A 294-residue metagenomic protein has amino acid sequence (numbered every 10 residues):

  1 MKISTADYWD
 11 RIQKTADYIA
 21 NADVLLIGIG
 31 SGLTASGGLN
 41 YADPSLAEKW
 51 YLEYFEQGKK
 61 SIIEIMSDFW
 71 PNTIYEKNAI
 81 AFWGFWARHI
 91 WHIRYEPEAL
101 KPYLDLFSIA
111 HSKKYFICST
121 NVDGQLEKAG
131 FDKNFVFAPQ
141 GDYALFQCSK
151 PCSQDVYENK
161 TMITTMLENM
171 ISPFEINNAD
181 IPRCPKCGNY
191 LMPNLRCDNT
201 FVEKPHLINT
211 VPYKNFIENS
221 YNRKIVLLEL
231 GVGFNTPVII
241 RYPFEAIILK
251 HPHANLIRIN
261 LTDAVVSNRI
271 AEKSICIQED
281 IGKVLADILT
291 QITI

Functional and structural regions predicted by a protein language model:
M1-I294: Conserved catalytic alpha/beta core of Sir2/sirtuin-type deacylases, generalized to analogous enzyme cores that bind
